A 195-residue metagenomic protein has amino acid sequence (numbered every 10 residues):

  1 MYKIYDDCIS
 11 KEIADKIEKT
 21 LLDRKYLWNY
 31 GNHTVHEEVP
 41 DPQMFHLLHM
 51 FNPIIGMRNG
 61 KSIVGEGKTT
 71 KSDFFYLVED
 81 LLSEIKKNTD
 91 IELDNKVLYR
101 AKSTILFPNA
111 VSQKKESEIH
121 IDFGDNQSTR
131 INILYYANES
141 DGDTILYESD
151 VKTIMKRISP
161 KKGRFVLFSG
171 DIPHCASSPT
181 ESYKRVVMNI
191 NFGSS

Functional and structural regions predicted by a protein language model:
M1-D94: Non-heme Fe(II)/2-oxoglutarate
V64-S195: Catalytic core of non-heme Fe(II) oxygenases with the double-stranded beta-helix
